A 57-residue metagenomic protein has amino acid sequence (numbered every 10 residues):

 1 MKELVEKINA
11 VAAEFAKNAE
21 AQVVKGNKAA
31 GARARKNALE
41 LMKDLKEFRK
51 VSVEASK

Functional and structural regions predicted by a protein language model:
M1-K57: Mobile acidic interaction elements
